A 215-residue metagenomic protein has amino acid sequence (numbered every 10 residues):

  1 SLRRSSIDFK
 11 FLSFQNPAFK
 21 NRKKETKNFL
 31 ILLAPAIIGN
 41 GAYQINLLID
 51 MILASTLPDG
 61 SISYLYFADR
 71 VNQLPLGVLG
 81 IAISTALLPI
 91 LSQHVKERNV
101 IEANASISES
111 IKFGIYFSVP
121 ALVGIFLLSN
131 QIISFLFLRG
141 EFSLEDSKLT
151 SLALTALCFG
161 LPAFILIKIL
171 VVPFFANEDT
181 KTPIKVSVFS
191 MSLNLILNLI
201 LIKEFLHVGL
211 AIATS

Functional and structural regions predicted by a protein language model:
S1-S215: Membrane-embedded alpha-helical bundles of multi-pass transporters/translocases, especially carrier/permease families
